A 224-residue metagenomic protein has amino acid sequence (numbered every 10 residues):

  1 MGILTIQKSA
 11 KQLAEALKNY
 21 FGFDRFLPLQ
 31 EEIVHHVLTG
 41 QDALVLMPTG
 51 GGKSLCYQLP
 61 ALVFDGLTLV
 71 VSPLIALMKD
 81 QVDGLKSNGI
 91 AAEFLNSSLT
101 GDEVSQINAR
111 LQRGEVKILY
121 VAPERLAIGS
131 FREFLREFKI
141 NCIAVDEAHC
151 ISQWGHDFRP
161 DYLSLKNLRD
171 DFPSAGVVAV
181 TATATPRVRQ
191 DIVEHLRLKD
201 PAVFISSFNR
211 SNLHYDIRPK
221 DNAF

Functional and structural regions predicted by a protein language model:
I3-P48: Conserved pre-motif I regulatory segment
T39-V45, G66-L67, E115-K117, G176: Pre-Walker A (Motif I) flank of P-loop NTPase domains
G40-L59, L69-S72: Walker A/P-loop
Q58, T100-C142, I151-H156: Conserved helix/coil segment N-terminal to the catalytic DExD/H
G66-N88, L99, E103, A122 (+1 more regions): Conserved Walker A/P-loop ATP-binding site and its immediately adjacent core in helicase/helicase-like ATPase domains
G89-L99, D200-S207: Conserved RecA-like helicase motor-core motifs
R136-S206, A223-F224: Post-DEXD/H (motif II) to motif III coupling segment of the RecA-like Helicase ATP-binding lobe
D216-F224: Conserved interdomain hinge at the start of the Helicase C-terminal
